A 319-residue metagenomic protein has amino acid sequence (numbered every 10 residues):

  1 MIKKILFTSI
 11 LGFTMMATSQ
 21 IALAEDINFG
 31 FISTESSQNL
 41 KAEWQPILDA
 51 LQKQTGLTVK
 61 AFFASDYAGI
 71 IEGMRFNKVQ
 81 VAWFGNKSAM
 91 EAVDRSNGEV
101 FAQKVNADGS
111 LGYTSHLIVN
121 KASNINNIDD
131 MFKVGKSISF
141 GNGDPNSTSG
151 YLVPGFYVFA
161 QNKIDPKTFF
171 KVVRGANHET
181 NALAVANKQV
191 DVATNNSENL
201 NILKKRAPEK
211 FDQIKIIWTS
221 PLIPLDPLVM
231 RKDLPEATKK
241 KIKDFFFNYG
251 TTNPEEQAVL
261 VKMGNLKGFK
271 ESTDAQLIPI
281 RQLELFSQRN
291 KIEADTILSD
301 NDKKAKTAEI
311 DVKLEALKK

Functional and structural regions predicted by a protein language model:
T8-T18: Bacterial N-terminal signal peptides
T18-A24: Sec/Tat signal peptide C-region and signal peptidase I cleavage site
E25-Q52, A64, S110, T114-L183: Bilobed "Venus flytrap"/periplasmic-binding protein-like clamshell domains and structurally analogous long
N28, I32-T34, L40, N106-H116 (+2 more regions): Periplasmic-binding protein-like
E35-S36, L40-P46, K241-K319: An extracytoplasmic/periplasmic, membrane-proximal ligand-sensing/linker region
S65-E99, N199-K205: Pocket-flanking alpha-helical
A68-A82, R95, Y113, H178-A193: Short helices/loops that flank or line small-molecule/ion binding pockets
V134-D244: Pocket-lining segment of extracytoplasmic ligand-binding domains
